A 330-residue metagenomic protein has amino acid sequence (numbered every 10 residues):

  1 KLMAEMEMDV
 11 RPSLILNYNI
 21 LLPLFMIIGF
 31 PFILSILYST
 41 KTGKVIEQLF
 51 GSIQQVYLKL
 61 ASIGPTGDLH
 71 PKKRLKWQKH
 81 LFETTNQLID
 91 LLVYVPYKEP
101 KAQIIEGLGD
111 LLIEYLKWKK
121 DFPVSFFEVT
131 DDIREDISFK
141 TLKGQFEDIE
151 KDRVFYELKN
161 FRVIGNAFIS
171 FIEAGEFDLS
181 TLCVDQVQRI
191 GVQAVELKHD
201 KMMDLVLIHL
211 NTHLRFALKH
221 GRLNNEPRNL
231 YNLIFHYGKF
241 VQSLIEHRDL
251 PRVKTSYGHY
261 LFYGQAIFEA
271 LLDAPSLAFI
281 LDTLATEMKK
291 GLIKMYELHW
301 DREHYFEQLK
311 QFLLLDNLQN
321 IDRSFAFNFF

Functional and structural regions predicted by a protein language model:
K1-A4, N328-F330: Accessible peptide chain termini
L2-K44: Transmembrane helix-loop junctions at the membrane interface of multipass transporters and ion channels
P31, S35-F330: Short basic (Lys/Arg) and small-residue
